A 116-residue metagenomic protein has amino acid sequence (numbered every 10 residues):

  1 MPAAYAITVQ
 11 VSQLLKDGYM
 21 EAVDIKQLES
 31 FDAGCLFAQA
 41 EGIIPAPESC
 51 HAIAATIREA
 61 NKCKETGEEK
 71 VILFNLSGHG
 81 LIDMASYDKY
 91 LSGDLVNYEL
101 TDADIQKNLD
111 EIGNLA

Functional and structural regions predicted by a protein language model:
M1-I43, K89-A116: Active-site/ligand-binding loops adjacent to catalytic centers
A6, E29, H51, L76-L81: Glycine-rich beta-alpha junction loops
I25, A46-E48, N75-S77: Generic beta-strand/beta-sheet core signal
I43-I44, E65: Intrinsically disordered or highly flexible coil/loop and linker segments, enriched in small and charged/polar residues
I44-T56: Substrate-binding/catalytic subdomain of NAD(P)-dependent oxidoreductase enzymes
A55-A116: Catalytic phosphate/nucleotide-handling subdomain of diverse soluble enzymes
